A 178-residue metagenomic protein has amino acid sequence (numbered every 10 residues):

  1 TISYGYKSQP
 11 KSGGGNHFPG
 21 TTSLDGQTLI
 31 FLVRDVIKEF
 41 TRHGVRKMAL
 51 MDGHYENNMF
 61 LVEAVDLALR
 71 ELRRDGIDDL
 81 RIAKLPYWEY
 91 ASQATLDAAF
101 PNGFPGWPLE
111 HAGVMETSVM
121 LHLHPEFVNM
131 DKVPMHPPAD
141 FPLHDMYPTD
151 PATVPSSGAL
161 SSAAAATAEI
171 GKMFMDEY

Functional and structural regions predicted by a protein language model:
T1-A49, G53-Y178: Extended, histidine- and acidic-residue-enriched regions that form the cofactor-binding/catalytic faces
